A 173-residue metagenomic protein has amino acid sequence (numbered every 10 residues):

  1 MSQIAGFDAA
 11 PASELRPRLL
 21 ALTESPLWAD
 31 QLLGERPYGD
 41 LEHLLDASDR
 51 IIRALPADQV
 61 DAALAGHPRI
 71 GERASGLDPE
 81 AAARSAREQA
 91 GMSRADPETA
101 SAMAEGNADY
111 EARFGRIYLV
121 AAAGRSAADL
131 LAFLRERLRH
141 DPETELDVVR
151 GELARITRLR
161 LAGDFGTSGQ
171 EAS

Functional and structural regions predicted by a protein language model:
M1-D109, R155-S173: Aromatic-anchored, charged helix-turn/loop surface patch used as a conserved interaction hotspot
R113: Residues forming anionic-ligand binding surfaces in small-molecule and nucleic-acid pockets of primarily soluble enzymes
Y118: Conserved catalytic/binding loops enriched for acidic/polar residues
A123-R125: Short glycine-enriched loops at secondary-structure junctions
A127-S173: Long, amphipathic alpha-helical surface segments
